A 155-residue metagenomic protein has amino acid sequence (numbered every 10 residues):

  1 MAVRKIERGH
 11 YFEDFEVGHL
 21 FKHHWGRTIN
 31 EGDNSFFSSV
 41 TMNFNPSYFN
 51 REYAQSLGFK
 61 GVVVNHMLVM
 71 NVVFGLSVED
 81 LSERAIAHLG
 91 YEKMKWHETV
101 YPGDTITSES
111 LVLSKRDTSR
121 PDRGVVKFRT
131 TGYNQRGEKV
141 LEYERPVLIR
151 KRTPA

Functional and structural regions predicted by a protein language model:
M1-E16, V100-A155: HotDog/MaoC-like acyl-thioester-processing domains
M1-G90, R152-A155: Hot-dog-fold acyl-thioester-processing enzymes
